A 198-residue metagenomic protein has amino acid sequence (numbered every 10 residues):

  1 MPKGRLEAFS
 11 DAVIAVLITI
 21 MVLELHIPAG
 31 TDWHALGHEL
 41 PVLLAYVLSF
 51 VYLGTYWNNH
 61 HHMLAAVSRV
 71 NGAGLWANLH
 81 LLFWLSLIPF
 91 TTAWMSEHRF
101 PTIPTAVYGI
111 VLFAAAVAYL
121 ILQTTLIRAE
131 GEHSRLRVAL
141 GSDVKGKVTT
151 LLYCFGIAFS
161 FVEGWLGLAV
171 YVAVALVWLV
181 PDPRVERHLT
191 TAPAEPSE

Functional and structural regions predicted by a protein language model:
M1-E198: Multi-pass alpha-helical transmembrane bundle typical of ion/small-solute transporters and intramembrane aspartyl
